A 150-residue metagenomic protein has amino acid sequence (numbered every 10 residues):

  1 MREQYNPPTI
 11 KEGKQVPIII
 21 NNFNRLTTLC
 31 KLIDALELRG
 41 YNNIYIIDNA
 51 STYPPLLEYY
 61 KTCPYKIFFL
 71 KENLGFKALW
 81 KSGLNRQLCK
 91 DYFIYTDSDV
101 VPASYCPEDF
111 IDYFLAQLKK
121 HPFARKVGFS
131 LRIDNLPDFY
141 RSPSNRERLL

Functional and structural regions predicted by a protein language model:
M1-D34: N-proximal low-complexity "stem/linker" segments adjacent to membrane-targeting elements
T27, L74-F76: Acidic-and-aromatic substrate-binding clefts and catalytic sites of carbohydrate-active enzymes
K31-A35, L56-Y59, W80-G83, Y113: A short acidic, amphipathic alpha-helical/loop segment
A35-E72: Acidic donor-binding segment of Leloir-type glycosyltransferases
Y41, K90, P122-A124: Short, high-confidence coil segments that cap the C-terminus of an alpha-helix and link into the following beta-strand
N49, T96-D99: Active-site acidic Asp-centered loop
F76-A78, L84-R86, V101-L150: Conserved catalytic core of nucleotide-sugar-dependent glycosyltransferases
F93: Short aromatic/hydrophobic "clamp" motif used to bind/position activated sugar donors
